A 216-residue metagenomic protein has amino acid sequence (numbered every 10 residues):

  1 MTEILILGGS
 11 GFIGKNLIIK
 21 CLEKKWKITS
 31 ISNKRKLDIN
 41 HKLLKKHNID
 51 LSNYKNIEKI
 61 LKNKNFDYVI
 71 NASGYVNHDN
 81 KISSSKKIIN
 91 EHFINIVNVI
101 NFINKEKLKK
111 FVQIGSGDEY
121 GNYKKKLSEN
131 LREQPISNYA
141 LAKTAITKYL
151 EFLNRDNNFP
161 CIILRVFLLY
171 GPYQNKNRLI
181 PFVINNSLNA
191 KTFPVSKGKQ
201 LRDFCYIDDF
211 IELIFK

Functional and structural regions predicted by a protein language model:
E3-K24: N-terminal Rossmann NAD(P)H-binding glycine-rich loop of SDR-like oxidoreductase domains
L7, I31, V69-S73, F111-G117 (+1 more regions): SDR active-site strand-loop-helix element
H41-N53: Rossmann-fold cofactor-recognition segment
K46, K87-E91, F111: A hydrophobic alpha-helix adjacent to the NAD(P)-binding/active-site core of NAD(P)-dependent oxidoreductases, strongly
L51-E91: NAD(P)H-binding glycine-rich loop region in Rossmannoid oxidoreductase-like domains and their noncatalytic homologs
N71, V97-N138: Conserved Rossmann-fold NAD(P)-dependent oxidoreductase catalytic core, especially the SDR/UDP-sugar
K125, K148-D203, I207-F215: NAD(P)-dependent short-chain dehydrogenase/reductase
A142-A145: Active-site helix of classical SDR
